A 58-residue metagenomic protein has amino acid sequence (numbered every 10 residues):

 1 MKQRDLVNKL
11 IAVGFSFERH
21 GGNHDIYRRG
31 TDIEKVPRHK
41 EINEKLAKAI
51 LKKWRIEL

Functional and structural regions predicted by a protein language model:
M1-H20, R28-L58: Basic nucleic-acid-binding interfaces
D25: A cross-family detector of function-defining hotspots
